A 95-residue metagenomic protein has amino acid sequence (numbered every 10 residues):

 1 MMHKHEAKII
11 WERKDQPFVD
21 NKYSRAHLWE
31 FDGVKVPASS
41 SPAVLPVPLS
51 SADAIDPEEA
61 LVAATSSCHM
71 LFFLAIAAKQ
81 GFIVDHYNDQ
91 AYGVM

Functional and structural regions predicted by a protein language model:
M1-A63, L74-M95: Extended beta-strand/beta-hairpin segments
